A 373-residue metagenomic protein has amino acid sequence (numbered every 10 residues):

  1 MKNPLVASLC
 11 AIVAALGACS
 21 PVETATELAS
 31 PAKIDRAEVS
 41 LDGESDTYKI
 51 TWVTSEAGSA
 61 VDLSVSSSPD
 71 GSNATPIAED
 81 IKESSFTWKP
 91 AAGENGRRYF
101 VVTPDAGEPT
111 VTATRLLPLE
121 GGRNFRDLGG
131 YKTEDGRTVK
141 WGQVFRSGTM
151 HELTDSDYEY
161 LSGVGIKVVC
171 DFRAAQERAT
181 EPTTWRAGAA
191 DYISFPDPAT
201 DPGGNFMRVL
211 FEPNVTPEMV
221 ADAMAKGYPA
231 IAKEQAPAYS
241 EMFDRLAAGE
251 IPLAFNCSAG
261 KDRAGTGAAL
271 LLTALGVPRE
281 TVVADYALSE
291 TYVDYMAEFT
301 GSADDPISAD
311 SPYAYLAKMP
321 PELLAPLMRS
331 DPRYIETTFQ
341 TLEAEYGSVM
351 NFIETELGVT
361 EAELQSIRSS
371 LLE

Functional and structural regions predicted by a protein language model:
M1-S8: Bacterial N-terminal signal peptides that target proteins for export
L9-V13: Compact beta-sheet-dominated domain cores in extracellular/mature segments
A15-A18: C-terminal motif of bacterial Sec signal peptides marking the signal peptidase cleavage site
S20-L253, G267-E373: Cys-dependent protein tyrosine phosphatase-like superfamily
N256: Residues at the beta-strand->loop junction immediately N-terminal to the Walker
A259, R263-A264: Ser/Thr-glycine-rich phosphate-binding loops at phosphate-binding pockets of nucleotides, nucleotide cofactors
